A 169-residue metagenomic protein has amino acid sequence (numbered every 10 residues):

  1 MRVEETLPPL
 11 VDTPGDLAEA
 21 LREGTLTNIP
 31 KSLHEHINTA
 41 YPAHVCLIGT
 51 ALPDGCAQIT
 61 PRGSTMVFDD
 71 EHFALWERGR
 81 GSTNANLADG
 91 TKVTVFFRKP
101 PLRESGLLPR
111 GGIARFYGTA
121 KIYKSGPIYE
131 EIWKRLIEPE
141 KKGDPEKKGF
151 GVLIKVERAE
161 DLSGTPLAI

Functional and structural regions predicted by a protein language model:
M1-I169: Binding-site signature for planar aromatic cofactors or substrates
